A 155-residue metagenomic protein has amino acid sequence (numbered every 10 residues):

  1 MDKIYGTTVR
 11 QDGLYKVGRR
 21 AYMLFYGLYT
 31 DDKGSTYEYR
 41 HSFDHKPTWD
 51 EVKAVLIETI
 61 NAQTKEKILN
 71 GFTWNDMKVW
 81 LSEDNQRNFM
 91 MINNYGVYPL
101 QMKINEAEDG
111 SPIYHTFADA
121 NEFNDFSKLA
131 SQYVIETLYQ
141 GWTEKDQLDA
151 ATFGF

Functional and structural regions predicted by a protein language model:
M1-F155: A preference for well-ordered globular domain cores that mediate specific macromolecular interactions or catalysis
